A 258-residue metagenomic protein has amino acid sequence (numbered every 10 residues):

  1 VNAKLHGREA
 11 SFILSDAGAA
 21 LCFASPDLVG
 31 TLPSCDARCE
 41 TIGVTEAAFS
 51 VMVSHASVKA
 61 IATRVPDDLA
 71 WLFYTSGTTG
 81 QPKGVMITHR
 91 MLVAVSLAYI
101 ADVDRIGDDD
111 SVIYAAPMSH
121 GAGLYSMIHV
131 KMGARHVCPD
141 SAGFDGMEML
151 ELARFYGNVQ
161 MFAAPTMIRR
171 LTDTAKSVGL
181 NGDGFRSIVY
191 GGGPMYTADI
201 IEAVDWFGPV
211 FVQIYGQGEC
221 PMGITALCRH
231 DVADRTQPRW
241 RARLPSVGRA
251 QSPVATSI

Functional and structural regions predicted by a protein language model:
V1-G7, F12-L21, D108-S111, I128-V137 (+3 more regions): A short helix-loop-beta submotif of the ANL/AMP-binding
V1-M52: Structural core segment of the AMP-binding/adenylate-forming
N2, S11, I106, A115-H120 (+1 more regions): Conserved AMP-binding
A56-Y74, Q81, D104-S111: Conserved pre-ATP/AMP-binding loop-to-beta segment of ANL
A62-R64, R241-A250: Short Gly/Pro-enriched turn/cap motifs at secondary-structure boundaries
A70-L97: Conserved AMP-binding A3 loop
G77, A134, N158-A163, T172-A242 (+1 more regions): Gly/Ser/Thr-rich phosphate-binding loop
V93-S111, S119-V159, T174: Conserved AMP-binding/adenylation subdomain of ANL enzymes
